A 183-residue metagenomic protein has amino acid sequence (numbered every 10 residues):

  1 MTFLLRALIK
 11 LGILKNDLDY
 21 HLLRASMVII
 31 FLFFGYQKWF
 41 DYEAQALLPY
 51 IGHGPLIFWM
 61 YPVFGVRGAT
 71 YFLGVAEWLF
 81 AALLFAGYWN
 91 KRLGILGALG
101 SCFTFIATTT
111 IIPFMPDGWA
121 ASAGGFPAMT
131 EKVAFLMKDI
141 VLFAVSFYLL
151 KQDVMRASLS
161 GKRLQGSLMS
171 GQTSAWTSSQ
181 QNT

Functional and structural regions predicted by a protein language model:
M1-T183: Membrane-interface extramembranous regions
